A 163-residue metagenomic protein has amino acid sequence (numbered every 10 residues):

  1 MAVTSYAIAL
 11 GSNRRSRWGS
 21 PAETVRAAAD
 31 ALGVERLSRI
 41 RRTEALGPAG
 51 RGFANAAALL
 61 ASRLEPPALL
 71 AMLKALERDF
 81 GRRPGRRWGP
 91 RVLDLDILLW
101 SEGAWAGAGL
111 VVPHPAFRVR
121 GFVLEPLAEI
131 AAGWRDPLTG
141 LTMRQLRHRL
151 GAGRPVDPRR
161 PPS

Functional and structural regions predicted by a protein language model:
M1-E44: N-terminal beta1-alpha1 ligand-phosphate binding loop
R15, S38, T43-A54, P67-L70 (+1 more regions): Flexible, gly/pro- and Lys/Arg-enriched active-site loops
A58: Short basic (Lys/Arg) and small-residue
S62-E65: Helix N-cap motif at beta-to-alpha junctions
